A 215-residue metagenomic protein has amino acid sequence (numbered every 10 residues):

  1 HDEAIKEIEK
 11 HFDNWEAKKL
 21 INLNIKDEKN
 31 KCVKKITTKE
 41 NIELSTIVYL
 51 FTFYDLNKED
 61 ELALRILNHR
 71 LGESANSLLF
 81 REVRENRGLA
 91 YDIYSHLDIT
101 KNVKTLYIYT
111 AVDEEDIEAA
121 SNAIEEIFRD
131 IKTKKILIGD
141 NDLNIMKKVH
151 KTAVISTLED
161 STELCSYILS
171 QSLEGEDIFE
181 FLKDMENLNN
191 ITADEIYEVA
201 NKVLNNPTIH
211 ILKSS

Functional and structural regions predicted by a protein language model:
H1-L20, Y54-D55, E85-S215: Charge-rich, well-structured scaffold segments of protease-associated domains
E9, L20-L78: His/Glu-based metal-binding/catalytic segments typifying zinc-dependent metallopeptidases
E73-L89: M16/MPP (pitrilysin/insulinase) zinc-metallopeptidase core fold and M16-derived inactive scaffolds
